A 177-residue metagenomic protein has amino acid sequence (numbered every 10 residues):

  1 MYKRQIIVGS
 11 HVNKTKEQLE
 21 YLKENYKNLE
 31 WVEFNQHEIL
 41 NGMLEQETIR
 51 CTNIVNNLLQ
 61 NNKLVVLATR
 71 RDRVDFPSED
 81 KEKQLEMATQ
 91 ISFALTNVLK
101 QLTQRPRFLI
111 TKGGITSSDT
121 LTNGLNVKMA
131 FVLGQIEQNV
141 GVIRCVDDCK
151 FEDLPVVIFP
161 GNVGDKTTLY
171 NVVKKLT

Functional and structural regions predicted by a protein language model:
M1-Y2: Conserved small/polar residues in nucleotide/adenosyl-binding loops
I6-A94: Redox- and metal-dependent alpha/beta enzyme cores, enriched for Fe-S-associated oxidoreductases and cofactor-handling
E24, T122, K174: Short, well-ordered alpha-helices that flank and scaffold nucleotide-derived cofactor binding pockets
R50-N56, E79-V132: Catalytic cores of soluble, metal-dependent hydrolases
P106, T111-G114, S118-K166, N171: Active-site histidine-anchored catalytic micro-motif
N171-T177: A charged, well-structured terminal subsegment
